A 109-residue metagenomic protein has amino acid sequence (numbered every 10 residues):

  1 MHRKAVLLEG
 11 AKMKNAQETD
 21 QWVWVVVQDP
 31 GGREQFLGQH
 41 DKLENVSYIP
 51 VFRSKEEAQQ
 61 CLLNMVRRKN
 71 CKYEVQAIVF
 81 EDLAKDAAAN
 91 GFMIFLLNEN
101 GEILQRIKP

Functional and structural regions predicted by a protein language model:
H2-P109: Conserved NAD+-utilizing ADP-ribose enzyme module
